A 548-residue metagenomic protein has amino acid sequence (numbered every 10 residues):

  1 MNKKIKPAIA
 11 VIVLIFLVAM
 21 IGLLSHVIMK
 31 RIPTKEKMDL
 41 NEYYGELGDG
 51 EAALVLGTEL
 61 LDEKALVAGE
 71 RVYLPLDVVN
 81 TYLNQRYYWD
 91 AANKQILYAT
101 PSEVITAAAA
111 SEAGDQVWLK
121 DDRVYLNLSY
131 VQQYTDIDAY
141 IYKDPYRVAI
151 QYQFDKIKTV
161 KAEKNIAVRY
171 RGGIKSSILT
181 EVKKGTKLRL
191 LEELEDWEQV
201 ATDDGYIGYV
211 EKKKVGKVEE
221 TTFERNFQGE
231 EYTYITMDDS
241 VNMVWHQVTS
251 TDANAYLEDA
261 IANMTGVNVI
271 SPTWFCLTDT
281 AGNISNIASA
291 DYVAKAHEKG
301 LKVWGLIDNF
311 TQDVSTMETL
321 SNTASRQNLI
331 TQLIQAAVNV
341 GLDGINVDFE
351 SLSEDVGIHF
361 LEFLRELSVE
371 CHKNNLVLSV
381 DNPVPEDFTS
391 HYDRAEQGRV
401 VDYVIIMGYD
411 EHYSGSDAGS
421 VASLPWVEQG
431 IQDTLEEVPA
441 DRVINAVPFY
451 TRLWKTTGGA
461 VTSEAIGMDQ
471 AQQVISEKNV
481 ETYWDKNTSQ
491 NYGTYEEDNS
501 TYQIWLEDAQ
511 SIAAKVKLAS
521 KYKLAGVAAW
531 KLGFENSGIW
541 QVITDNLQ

Functional and structural regions predicted by a protein language model:
N2-L194, F223-T236: Primary recognition of N-terminal secretory signal peptides and signal-anchoring hydrophobic helices
G185, W197-T202, V210-E211: SH3/SH3-like beta-barrel fold
T222-Q327, Q332: Glycan-recognition patch characteristic of GH18 chitinases/ENGases and related GlcNAc/peptidoglycan-binding proteins
R225-F227, F449-K517, L547-Q548: Glycan-binding loop/region signatures in secreted carbohydrate-active enzymes
T249-M264, S321-V338, E386-R394, E507-S520: Short, acidic/polar
I270, V347, V404, N445 (+2 more regions): Conserved, mostly hydrophobic/aromatic
T280-I287, T331, E354-E477: Substrate-binding surface in catalytic domains of secreted glycosidases
K515-Q548: Acidic/aromatic/glycine-rich contiguous surface patches that form carbohydrate-binding/processing clefts and analogous
